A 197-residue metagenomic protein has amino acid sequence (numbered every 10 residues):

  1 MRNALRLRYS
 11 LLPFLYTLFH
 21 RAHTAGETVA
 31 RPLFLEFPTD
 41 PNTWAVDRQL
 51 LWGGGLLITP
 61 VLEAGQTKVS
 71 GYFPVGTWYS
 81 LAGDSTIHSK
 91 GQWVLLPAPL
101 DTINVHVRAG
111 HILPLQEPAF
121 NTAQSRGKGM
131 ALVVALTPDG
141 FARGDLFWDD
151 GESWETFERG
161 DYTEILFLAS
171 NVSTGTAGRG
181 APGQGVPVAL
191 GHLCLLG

Functional and structural regions predicted by a protein language model:
M1-L196: Catalytic core of carbohydrate-active enzymes
